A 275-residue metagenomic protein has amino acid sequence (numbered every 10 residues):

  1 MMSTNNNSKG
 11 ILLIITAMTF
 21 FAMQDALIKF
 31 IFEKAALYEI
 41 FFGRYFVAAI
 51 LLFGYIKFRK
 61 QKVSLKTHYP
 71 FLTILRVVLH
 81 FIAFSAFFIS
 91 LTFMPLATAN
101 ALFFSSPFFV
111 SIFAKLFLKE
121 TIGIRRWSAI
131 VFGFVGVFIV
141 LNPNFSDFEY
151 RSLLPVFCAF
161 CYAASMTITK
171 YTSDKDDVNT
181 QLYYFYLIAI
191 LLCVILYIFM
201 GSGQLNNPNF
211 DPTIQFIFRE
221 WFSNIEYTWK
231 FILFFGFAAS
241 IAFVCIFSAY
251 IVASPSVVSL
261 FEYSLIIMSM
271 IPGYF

Functional and structural regions predicted by a protein language model:
M1-E39, D147-Y171: Glycine-/small-residue-enriched transmembrane alpha-helix faces in small-molecule transporters and effluxers
K9-I15, V63-A86, Y150-V156, P208-I241: Loop-to-transmembrane-helix transition segments
M18-M23, F53, V77-S85, P107-I112 (+6 more regions): Hydrophobic/small/kink-forming positions within alpha-helical transmembrane segments of polytopic membrane proteins
K29, D147-N209, F222: Transmembrane alpha-helical segments that form core, pore/gating elements of small-molecule transporters/exporters
A35-I82, C161-I168, F185-G201: Transmembrane alpha-helices of multi-pass small-molecule transport proteins
A99-S105, S173-I188, S240-Y274: Helix-helix packing/entry segments at the starts of transmembrane helices
S106-S128, I267-F275: C-terminal transmembrane-helix exit sites in multi-pass transporters
R125-N142: Hydrophobic transmembrane alpha-helices of multi-pass small-molecule transport proteins
